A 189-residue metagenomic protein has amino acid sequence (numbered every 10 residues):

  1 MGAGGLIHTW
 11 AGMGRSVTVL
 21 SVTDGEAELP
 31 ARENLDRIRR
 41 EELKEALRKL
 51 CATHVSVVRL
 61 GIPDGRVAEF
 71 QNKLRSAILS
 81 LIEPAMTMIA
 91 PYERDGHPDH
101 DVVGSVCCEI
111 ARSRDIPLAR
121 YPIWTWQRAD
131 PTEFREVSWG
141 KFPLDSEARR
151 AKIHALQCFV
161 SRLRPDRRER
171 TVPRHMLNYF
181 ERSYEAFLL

Functional and structural regions predicted by a protein language model:
M1-R120, H154, C158: Active-site beta-strand->loop->alpha-helix modules in alpha/beta enzyme cores, enriched in Gly/His/Asp(Glu)
E42, A46-L50, H54, S80-L81 (+1 more regions): The feature marks non-catalytic terminal segments
